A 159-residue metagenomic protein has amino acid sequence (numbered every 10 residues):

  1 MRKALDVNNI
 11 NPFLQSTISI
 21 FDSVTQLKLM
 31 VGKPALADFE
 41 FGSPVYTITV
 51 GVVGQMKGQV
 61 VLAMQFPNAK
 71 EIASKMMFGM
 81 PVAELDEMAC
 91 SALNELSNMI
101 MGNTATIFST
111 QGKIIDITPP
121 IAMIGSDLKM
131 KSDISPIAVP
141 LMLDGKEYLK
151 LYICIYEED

Functional and structural regions predicted by a protein language model:
M1-D159: N-terminal auxiliary interaction/assembly segments of multi-subunit proteins
